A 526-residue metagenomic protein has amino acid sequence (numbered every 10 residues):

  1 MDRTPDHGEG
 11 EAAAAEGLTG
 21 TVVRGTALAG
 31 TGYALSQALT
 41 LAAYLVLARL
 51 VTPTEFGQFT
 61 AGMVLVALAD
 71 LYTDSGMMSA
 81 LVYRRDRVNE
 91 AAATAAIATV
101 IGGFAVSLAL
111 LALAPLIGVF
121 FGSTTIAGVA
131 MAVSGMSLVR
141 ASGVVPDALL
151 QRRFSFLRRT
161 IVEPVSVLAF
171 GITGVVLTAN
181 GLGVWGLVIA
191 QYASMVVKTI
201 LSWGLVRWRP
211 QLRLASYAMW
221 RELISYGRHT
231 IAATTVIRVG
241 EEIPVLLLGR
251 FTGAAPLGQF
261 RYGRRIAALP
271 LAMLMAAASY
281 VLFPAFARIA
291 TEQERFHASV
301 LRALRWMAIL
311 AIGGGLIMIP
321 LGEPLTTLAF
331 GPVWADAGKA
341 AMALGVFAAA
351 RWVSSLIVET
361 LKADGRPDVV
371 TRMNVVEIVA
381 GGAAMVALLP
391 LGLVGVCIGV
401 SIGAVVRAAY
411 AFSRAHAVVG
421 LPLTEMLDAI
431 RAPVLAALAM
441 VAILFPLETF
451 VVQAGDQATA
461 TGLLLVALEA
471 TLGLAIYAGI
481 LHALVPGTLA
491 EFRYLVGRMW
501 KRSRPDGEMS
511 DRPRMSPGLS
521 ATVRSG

Functional and structural regions predicted by a protein language model:
M1-A12, E16, H416-A417, L421-M426 (+1 more regions): Membrane-proximal transmembrane or re-entrant/amphipathic helices at the cytosolic face
D2-G10, I97-G122, G128-A132, I172-V176 (+5 more regions): Alpha-helical transmembrane segments of multi-pass membrane transport and lipid-handling proteins
D2-H7, G17-S75, A98-A114, M131 (+4 more regions): Signature of the first transmembrane helix
D2-L18, V22, L157, I200-E242 (+3 more regions): Interhelical loop/hinge segments that connect adjacent transmembrane helices in multipass membrane
G25-T40, S166, L187-S194, K198 (+7 more regions): Transmembrane helical elements of multi-pass membrane transporters/channels
Y72-N89, Q151-R152, G263, A267-A311 (+1 more regions): Helix-loop junctions and terminal segments of transmembrane helices in multi-pass membrane transport/translocation
A80-N89, V139-E163, W185, V206 (+3 more regions): Membrane-interface junctions at transmembrane-helix termini in multi-pass inner-membrane proteins
A127-S134, V162-W208, E222, Y226 (+7 more regions): Hydrophobic alpha-helical transmembrane segments
